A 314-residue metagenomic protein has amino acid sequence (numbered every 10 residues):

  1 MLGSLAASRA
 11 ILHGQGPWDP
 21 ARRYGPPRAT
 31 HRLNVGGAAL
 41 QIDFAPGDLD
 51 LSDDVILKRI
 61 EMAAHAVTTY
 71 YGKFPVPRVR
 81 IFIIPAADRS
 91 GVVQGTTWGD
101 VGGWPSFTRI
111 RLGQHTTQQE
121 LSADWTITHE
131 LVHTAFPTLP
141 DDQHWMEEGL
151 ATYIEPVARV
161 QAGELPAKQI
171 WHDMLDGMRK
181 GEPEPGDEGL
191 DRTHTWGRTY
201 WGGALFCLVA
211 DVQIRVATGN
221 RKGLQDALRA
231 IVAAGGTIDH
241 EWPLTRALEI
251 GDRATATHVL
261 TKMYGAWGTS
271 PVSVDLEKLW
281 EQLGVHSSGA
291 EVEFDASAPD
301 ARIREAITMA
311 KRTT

Functional and structural regions predicted by a protein language model:
M1-Q15: N-terminal export signals
G16-P26: Long, contiguous juxta-domain segments that are non-catalytic but functionally important
A29-L139, Q143: Juxtacatalytic substrate-recognition/specificity segment
D43, G236-T314: Beta/coil-rich, acidic/histidine-enriched accessory regions frequently appended to metallopeptidases
D48-R59, H115-D124, D142-M146, T195-G202 (+4 more regions): Extracytoplasmic/periplasmic, Sec-exported soluble proteins
L57-A64, T128, E148, T152-E155 (+4 more regions): Extracytoplasmic/secreted envelope proteins and their assembly/folding machinery, especially bacterial periplasmic
H65-K73, H133-F136, P156-V160, D211-G219 (+4 more regions): Sec-exported extracytoplasmic/periplasmic mature domains
L121, D141-V212, V216-T218, L224 (+1 more regions): Acidic/His/Gly-enriched intrinsically disordered linker/tail segments that often contain short helix/coil "MoRF-like"
